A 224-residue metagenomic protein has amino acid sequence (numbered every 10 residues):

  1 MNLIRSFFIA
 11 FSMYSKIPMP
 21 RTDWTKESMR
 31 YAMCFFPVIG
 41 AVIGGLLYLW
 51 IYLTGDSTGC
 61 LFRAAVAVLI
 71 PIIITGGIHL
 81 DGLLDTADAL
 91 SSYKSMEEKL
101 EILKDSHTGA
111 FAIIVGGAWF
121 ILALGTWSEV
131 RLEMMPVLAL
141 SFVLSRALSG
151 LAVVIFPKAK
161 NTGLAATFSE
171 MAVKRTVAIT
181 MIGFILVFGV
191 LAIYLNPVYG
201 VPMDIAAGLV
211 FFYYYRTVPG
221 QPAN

Functional and structural regions predicted by a protein language model:
M1-G76, K94-L100, D105-T108, A112-A223: Hydrophobic alpha-helical transmembrane segments
G77, D81: Hydrophobic "anchor" residues on beta-strands that sit immediately upstream of conserved functional sites
L90-S92: Catalytic P-loop NTPase motifs of RecA-like helicase/translocase cores
